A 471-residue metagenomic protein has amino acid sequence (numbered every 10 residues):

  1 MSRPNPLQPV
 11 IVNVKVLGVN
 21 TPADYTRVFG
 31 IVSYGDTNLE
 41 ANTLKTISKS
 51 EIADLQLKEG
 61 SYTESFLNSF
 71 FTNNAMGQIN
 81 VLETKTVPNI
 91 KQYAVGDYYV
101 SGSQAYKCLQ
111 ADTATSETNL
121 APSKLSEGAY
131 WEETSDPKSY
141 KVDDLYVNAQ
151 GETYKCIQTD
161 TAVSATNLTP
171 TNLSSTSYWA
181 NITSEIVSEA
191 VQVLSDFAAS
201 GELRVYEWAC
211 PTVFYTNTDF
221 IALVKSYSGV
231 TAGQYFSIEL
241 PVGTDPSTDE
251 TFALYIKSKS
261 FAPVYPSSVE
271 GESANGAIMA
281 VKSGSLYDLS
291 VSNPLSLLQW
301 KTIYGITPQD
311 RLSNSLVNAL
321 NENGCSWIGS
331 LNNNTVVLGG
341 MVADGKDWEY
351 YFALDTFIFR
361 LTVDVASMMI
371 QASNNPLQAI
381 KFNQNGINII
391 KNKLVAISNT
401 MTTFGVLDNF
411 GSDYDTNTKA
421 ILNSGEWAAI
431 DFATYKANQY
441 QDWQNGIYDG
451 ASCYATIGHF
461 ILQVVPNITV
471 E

Functional and structural regions predicted by a protein language model:
M1-S103, L109, K124, E132-Q150 (+2 more regions): Surface-exposed assembly/interface segments
D112-E117, A121, D160-N167: Basic/aromatic-rich interaction segments and small domains that mediate binding to polyanionic partners
